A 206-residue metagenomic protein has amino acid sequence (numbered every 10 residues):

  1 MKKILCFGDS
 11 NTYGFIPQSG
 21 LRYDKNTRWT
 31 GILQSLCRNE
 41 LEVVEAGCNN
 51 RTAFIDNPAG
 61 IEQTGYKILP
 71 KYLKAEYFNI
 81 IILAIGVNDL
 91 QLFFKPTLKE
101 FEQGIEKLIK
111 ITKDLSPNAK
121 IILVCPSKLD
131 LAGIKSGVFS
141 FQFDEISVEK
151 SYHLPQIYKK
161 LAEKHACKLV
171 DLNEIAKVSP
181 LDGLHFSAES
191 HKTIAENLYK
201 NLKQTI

Functional and structural regions predicted by a protein language model:
M1-A59, K71-A75, K164, K192-T193: Serine-esterase "nucleophile elbow" of acetyl-processing enzymes
Q63-I206: Alpha-helical cap/lid subdomain in secreted, periplasmic, or secretory-pathway luminal O-acyl-processing enzymes
